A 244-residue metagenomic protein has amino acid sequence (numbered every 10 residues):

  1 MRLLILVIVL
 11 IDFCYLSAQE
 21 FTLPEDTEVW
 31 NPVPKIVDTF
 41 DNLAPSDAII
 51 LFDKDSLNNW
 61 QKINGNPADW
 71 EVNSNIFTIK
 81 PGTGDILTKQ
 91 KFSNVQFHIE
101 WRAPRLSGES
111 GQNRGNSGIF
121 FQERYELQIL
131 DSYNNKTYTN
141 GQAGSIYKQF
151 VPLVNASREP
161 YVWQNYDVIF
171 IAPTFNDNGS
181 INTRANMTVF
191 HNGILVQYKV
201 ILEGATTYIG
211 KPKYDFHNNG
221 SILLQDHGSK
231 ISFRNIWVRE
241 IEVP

Functional and structural regions predicted by a protein language model:
M1-Q19: Bacterial Sec-dependent N-terminal signal peptides
A18-P244: Carbohydrate-interacting regions of secretory-pathway proteins
